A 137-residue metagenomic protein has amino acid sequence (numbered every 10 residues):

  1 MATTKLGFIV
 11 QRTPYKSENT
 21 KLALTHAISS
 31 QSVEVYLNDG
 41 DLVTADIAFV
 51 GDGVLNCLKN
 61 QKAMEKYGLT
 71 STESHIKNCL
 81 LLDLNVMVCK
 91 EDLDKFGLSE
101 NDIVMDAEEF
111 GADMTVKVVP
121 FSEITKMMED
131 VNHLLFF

Functional and structural regions predicted by a protein language model:
A2-G7: Extreme N-terminal starter segment of soluble prokaryotic enzymes
F8-L24, C57-K66: Short, glycine-rich nucleotide/cofactor-binding loops
Y15, L134-F137: Short hydrophobic/aromatic patches at helix-to-coil boundaries
N19-G40, I47: Histidine-anchored nucleotide/phosphate-binding helix
T44-D52, V86-D92: Short internal beta-strands
A63-L93: A glycine-rich helix N-cap at a beta->alpha junction
M64-K66, I103-A107: Short, hinge-like loop/turn segments at secondary-structure boundaries
D94, E108-N132: Low-complexity intrinsically disordered segments
